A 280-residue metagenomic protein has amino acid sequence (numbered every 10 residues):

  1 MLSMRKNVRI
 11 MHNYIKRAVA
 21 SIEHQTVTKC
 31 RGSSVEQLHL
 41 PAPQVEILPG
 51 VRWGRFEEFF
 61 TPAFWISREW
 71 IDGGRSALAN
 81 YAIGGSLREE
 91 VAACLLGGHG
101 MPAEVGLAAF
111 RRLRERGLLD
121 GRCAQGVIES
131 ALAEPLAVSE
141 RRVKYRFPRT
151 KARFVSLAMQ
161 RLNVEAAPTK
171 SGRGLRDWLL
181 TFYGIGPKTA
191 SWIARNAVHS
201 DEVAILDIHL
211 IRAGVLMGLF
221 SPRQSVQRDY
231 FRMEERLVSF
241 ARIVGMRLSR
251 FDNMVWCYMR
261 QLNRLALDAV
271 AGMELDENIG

Functional and structural regions predicted by a protein language model:
R5-L78, G85, K151-Q160, K170-G174 (+2 more regions): C-terminal accessory module of base-excision DNA glycosylases/AP lyases that mediates lesion recognition and DNA
D72-R111: DNA-contacting interfaces and partner/effector-binding or oligomerization modules in DNA-centric proteins
C94, G117, E140-K144, F220-S225 (+1 more regions): Charged, low-complexity surface segments at secondary-structure and domain boundaries
A103, G117-D120, L162-E165, V244-L248 (+1 more regions): Short secondary-structure junctions and interdomain/linker hinges
F110, R114-Y183: Alpha-helical ds-nucleic-acid-binding substructure associated with the helix-hairpin-helix region of base-excision DNA
